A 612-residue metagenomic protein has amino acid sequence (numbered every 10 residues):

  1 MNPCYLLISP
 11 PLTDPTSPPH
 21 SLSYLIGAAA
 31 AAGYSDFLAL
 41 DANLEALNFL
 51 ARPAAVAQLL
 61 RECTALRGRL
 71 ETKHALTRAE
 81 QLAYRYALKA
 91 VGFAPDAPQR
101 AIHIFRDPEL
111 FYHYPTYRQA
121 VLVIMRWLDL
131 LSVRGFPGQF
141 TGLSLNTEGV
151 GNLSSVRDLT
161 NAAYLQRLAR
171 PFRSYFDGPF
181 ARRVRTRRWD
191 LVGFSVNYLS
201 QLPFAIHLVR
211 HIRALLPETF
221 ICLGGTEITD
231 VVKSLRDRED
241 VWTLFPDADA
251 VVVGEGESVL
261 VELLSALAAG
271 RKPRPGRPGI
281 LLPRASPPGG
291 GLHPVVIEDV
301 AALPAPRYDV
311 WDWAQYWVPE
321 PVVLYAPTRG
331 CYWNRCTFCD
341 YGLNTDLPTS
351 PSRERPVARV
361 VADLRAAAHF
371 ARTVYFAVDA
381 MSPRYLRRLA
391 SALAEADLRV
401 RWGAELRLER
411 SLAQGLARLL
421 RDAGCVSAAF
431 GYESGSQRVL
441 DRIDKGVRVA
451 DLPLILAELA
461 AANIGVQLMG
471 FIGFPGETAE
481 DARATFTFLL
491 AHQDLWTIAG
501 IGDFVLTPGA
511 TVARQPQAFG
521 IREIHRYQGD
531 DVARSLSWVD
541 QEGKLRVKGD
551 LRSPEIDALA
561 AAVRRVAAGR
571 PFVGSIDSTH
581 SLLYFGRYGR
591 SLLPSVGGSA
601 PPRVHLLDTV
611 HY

Functional and structural regions predicted by a protein language model:
N2-P10, L22-L25, A30-A31, A46-G142 (+2 more regions): Radical SAM enzyme core and accessory elements
C4, L12-A55, D129, T141-L292 (+1 more regions): Glycine-rich beta-alpha loop elements in corrinoid/cobalamin-binding modules across cobalamin-dependent enzymes
L6-D14, H20-S21, A42-L44, A51 (+4 more regions): A structural motif corresponding to the C-terminal lobe/cap of the Radical SAM core domain
L7, F194, L223, V253 (+4 more regions): Conserved beta-strand positions
T13-T16, A46-L47, L199-P203, T229-V231 (+10 more regions): Flexible loop/turn segments at secondary-structure boundaries
A32, E45-L47, R52, L60-W189 (+4 more regions): Conserved Radical SAM active-site core
F37-A39, R271-R277, G289-G290, R372-Y375 (+3 more regions): Acidic/polar loop patches that form or flank catalytic/metal-binding clefts of enzymes that bind anionic ligands
I297-A462, T487: Radical SAM [4Fe-4S] cluster-binding motif and immediate context
